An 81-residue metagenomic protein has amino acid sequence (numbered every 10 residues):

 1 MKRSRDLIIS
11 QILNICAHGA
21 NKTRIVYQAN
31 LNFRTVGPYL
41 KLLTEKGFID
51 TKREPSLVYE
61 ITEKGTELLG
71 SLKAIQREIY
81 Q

Functional and structural regions predicted by a protein language model:
M1-S10: Short alpha-helical segments that sit at the start of domains
Q11, Y39, L68-S71: Residue-level recognition of specific faces of alpha-helices
I12-G19: Short helix-to-turn junction characteristic of helix-turn-helix DNA-binding domains, especially the helix
G19-A29: Short acidic, hydrophobic short linear motifs in intrinsically disordered regions
L31-E45: Short amphipathic alpha-helical interaction segments
T44-R53: A short, conserved structural fragment
S56-L72: Basic, amphipathic "hinge/linker" alpha-helix immediately C-terminal to the N-terminal HTH DNA-binding motif
A74-Q81: Amphipathic alpha-helical dimerization/coiled-coil segments that flank or bridge DNA-binding/regulatory modules
